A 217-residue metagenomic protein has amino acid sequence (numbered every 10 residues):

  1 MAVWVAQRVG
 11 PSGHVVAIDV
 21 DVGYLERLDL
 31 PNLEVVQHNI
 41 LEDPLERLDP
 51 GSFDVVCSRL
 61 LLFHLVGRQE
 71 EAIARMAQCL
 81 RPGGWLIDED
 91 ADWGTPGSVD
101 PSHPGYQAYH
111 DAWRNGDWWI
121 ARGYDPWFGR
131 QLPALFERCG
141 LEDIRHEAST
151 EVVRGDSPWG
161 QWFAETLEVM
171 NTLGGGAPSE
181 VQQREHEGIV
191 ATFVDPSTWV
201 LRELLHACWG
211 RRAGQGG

Functional and structural regions predicted by a protein language model:
M1-R47, E71: Class I SAM-dependent methyltransferase SAM/SAH-binding core
A6, E70-W85: A short glycine-rich, Lys/Arg-flanked "PGG" loop and its adjoining helix->strand segment in the class I
L45-V56: A short acidic, Gly/Pro-enriched loop at the edge of an enzyme's catalytic core that lines a small-molecule cofactor
D54, S58-F63, E89: Residues lining the SAM
I87-S157: Conserved catalytic/acceptor-binding region of the Class I
C139-E142, E203-G217: Core SAM-dependent methyltransferase catalytic element
R145-V200: C-terminal helical/coil "lid" or tail adjacent to the Rossmann-like core of SAM-dependent
